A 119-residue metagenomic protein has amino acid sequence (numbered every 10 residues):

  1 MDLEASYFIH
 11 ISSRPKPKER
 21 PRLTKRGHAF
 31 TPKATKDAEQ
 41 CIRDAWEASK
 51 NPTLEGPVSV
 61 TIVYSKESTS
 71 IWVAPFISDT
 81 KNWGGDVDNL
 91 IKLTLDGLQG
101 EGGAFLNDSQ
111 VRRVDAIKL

Functional and structural regions predicted by a protein language model:
M1-L119: Acidic, proline/glycine-enriched N-terminal capping motif
